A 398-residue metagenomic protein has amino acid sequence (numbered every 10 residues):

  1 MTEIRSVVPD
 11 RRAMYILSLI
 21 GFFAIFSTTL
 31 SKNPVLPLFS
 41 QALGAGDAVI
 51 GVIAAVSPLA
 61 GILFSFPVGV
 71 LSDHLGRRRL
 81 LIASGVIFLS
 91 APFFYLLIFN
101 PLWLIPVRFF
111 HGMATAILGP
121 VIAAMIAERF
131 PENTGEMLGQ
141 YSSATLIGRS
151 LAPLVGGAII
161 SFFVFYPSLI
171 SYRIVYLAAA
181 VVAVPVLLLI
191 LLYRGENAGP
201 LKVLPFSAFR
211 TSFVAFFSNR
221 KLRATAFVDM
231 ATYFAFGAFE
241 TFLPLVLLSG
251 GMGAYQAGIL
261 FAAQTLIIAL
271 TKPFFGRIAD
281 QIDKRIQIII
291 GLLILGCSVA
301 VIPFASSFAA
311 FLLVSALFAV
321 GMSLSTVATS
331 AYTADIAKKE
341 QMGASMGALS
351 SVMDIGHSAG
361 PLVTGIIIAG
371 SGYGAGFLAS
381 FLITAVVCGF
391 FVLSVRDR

Functional and structural regions predicted by a protein language model:
M1-R11, G195-A226: Juxtamembrane intracellular "pre-TM" segments in multi-pass secondary transporters
P9-P58, R223-V228, T232-G250: Helix-loop boundary and gating motifs at the non-cytosolic
V52-G69, A262-P273: Central cavity-lining transmembrane alpha-helices of secondary-active solute carriers, predominantly the Major
F64-G76, T271-D283, I368: Helix-to-loop junctions at the C-terminal end of transmembrane segments in multipass secondary transporters
R79-F94, I286-V301: Structural signature of the two symmetry-related core transmembrane helices
V107-L146, A331-Y332: Cytoplasmic helix-loop-helix junction between adjacent transmembrane helices in 12-TM secondary transporters
Y141-L191, G374: Helix-loop-helix hairpin linking two adjacent transmembrane segments in secondary transporters
A180-P200, V387-V395: C-terminal membrane-cytosol helix-exit motif in multi-pass small-molecule transporters
